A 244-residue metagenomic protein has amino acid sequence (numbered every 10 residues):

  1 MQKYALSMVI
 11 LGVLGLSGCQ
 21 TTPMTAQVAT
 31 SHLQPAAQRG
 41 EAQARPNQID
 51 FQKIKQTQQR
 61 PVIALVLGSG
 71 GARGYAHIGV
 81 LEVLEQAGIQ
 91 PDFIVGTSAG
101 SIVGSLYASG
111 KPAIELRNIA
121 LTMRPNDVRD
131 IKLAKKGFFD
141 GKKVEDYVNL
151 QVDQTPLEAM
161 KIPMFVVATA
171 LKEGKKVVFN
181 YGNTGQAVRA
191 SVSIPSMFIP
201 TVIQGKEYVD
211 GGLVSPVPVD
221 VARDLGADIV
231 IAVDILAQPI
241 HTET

Functional and structural regions predicted by a protein language model:
Q2-S7, G18-I94, L106-T244: Patatin-like phospholipase
G12-G18: Hydrophobic h-region of N-terminal signal peptides that target proteins for export in Gram-negative bacteria
G96, G100: Gly/Ala-rich beta-loop-alpha elbow adjacent to hydrolase catalytic centers
V103: Active-site neighborhood of divalent metal-dependent phosphoester/pyrophosphate hydrolases
